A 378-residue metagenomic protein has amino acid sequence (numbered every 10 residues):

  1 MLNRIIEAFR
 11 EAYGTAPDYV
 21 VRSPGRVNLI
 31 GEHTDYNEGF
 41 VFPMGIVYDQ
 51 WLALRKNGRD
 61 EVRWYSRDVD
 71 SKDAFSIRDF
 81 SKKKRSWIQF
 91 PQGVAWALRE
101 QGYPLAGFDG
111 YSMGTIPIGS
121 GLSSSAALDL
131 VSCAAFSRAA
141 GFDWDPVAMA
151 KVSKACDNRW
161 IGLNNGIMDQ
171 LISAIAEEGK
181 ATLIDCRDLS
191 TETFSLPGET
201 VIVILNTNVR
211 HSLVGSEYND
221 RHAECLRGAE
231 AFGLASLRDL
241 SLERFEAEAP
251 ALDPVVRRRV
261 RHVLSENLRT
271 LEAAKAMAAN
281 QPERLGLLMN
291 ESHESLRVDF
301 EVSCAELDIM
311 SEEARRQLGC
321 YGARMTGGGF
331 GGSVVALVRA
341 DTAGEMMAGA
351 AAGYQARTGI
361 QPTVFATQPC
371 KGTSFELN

Functional and structural regions predicted by a protein language model:
M1-R26, W51-K84, L183-G322, L337-N378: C-terminal nucleotide
M1-Y19, N28-H33, N37-F40, F75-R78 (+3 more regions): Gly/Ser-rich oxyanion-binding loop with an adjacent helix/lid that shapes the negatively charged ligand pocket
E38-G45, R221-H222: Short Gly/aromatic-enriched secondary-structure transition segments
P43-G45, A53-K56, G102: Short, charge-rich binding segments
I46, A95, R99, L226-A229: Short, amphipathic alpha-helical segments that act as regulatory/interfacial helices in nucleotide-processing proteins
A126-A127, S333-V338: FabD-like malonyl-/acyl-CoA
F330: Glycine-rich phosphate-binding loop
